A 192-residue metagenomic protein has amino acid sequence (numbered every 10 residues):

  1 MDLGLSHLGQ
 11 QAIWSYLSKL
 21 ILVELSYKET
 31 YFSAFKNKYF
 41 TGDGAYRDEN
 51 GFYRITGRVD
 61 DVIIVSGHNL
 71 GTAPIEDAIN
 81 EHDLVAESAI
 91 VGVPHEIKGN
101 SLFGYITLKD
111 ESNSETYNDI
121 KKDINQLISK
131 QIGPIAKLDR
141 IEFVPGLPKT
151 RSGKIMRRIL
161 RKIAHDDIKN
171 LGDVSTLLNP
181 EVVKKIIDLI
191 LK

Functional and structural regions predicted by a protein language model:
M1-K36, L70-T72, I168: Conserved ATP/PPi-binding loop(s) of AMP-dependent carboxylate-activating enzymes
D2, H7, A34-N37, G42-A136 (+4 more regions): AMP-binding/adenylate-forming catalytic core of the ANL superfamily
A12, K109-E111, G146: Short coil/turn motifs at secondary-structure junctions
I21, Y27, Y31, I63 (+2 more regions): Short clusters of hydrophobic/aromatic residues that line enzyme substrate/ligand-binding pockets
D43, V144-T150: Active-site and channel-lining beta-strand-loop segments that bind or position nucleotide-derived/phosphorylated
V91, I141-V144: General small-molecule cofactor/ligand-binding pocket signal
I163-K192: Acidic/polar alpha-helix N-cap and adjacent early helical turns within long charge-rich amphipathic helices/linkers
